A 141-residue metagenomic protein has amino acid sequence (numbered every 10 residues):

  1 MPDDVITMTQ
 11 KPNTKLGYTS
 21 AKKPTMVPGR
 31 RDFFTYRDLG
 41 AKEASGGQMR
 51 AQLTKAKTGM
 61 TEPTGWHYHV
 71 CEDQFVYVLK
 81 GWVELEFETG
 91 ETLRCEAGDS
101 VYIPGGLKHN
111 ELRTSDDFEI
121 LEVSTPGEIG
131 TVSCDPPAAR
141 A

Functional and structural regions predicted by a protein language model:
M1-T58, S133-A141: A short, N-terminal "cap"/entry segment at the start of jelly-roll beta-barrel domains of the cupin/DSBH fold
P28, E62-V70, F87, L93-R94 (+1 more regions): Short histidine-centered beta-strand/loop micro-motifs that create catalytic or ligand/metal-coordination sites
A44-M49, G59-F75, T89: A short beta-loop-beta micro-motif enriched in histidine and acidic residues
M49-L53, S100-Y102, S115-V132: A short hydrophobic beta-strand segment most commonly corresponding to one strand of the jelly-roll/cupin
L53-A56, Y68-L85, V123-P126: Short, conserved beta-strand element in jelly-roll/cupin
T89-G106: Short acidic-glycine-tyrosine-enriched beta hairpin
G106-L107, L112: Short, surface-exposed secondary-structure boundary micro-motifs
